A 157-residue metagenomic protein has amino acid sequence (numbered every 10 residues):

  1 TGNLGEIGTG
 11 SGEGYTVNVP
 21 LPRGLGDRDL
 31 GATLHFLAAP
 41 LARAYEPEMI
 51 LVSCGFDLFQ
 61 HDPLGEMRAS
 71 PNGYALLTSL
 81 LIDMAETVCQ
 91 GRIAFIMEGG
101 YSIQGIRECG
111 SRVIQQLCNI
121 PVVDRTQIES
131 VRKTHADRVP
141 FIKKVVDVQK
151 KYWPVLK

Functional and structural regions predicted by a protein language model:
T1-K157: A general "terminal functional-core" signal
